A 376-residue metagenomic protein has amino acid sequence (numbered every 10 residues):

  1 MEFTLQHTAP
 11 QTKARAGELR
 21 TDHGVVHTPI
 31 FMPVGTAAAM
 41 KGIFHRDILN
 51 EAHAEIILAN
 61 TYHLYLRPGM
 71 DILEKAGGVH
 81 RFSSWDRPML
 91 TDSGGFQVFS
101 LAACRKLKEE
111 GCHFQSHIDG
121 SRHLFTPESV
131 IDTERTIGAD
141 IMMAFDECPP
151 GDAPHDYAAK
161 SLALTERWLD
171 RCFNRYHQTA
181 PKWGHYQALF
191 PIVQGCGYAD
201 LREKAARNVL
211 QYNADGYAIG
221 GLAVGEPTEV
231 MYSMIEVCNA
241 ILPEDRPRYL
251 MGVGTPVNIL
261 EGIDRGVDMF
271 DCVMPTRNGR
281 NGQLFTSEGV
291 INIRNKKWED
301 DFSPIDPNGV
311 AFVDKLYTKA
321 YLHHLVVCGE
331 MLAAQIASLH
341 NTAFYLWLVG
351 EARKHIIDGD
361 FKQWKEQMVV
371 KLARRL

Functional and structural regions predicted by a protein language model:
M1-E18, V26-M32, K41-G42, D146-D152 (+1 more regions): C-terminal extensions of enzymes
M1-K182, K296-E299: Non-catalytic, usually N-terminal nucleic-acid engagement modules in DNA/RNA processing proteins
D22, S287, I357: Short, ordered coil/turn segments that flank beta-strands lining enzyme active or ligand-binding pockets
G24, I57, D92, E134 (+5 more regions): Conserved, mostly hydrophobic/aromatic
S129, T133, K160-R171, K204 (+4 more regions): A non-catalytic, amphipathic alpha-helix used as a structural packing/dimerization or gating element in enzyme scaffolds
G138, L169, F173-Y176, A180 (+4 more regions): Structural signal for hydrophobic packing residues in well-ordered secondary-structure cores of soluble enzyme domains
G151-H155, A159, G216-L222, M331-A334: Glycine- and acidic
A163, R175, T179, G184-I305: Glycine-rich phosphate/ribose-binding loops and adjacent secondary-structure elements that form binding surfaces
